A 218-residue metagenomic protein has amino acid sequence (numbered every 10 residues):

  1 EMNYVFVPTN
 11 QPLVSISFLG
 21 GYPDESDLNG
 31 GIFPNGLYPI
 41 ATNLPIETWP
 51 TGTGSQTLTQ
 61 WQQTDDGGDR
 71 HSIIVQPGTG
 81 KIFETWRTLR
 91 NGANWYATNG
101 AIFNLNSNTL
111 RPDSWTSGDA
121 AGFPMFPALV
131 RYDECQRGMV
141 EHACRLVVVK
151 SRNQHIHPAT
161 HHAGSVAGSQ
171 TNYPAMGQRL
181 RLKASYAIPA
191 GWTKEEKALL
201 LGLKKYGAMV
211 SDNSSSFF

Functional and structural regions predicted by a protein language model:
E1-F218: Short, surface-exposed polybasic-aromatic patches that bind anionic ligands, especially phosphate groups
